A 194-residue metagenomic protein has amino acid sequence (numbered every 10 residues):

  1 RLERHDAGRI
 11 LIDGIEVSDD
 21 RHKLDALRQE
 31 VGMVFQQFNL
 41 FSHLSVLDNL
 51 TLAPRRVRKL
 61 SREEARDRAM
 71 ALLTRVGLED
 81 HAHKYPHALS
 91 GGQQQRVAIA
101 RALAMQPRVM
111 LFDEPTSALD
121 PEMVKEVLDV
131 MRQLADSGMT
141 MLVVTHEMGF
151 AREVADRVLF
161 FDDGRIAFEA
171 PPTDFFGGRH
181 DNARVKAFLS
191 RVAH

Functional and structural regions predicted by a protein language model:
R1-D163, A167-F168: ABC family nucleotide-binding domain
T173-H194: C-terminal boundary and immediately downstream tail of ABC-type ATPase nucleotide-binding domains
